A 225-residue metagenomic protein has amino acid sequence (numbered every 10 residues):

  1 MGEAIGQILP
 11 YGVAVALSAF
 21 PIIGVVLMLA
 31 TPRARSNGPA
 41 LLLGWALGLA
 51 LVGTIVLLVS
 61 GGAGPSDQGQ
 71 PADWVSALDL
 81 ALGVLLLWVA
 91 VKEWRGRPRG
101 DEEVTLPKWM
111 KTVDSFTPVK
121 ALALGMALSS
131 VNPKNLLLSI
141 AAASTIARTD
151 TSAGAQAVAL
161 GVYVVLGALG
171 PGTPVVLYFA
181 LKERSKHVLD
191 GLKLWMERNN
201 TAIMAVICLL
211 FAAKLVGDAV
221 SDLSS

Functional and structural regions predicted by a protein language model:
G2, I8-L9, L41, S66-D79 (+3 more regions): Interfacial loop-to-helix junctions that mark the boundaries of transmembrane helices in multi-pass membrane
G2-G38, P107-V175: Structural signal for alpha-helical transmembrane segments and their flanking helix-loop junctions in multi-pass
I22, G48-L57, G170-Y178: Alpha-helical transmembrane segments and their lipid-water interface positions in multi-pass membrane proteins
R35-K111: Membrane helix-loop-helix hairpins that form the core translocation module of multi-pass transporters
S76, G83-L86, A90, V164 (+2 more regions): Residues within membrane-spanning alpha-helices of integral membrane proteins, especially the hydrophobic core/packing
W88-P133, D190-L194, I203, D222-S225: Alpha-helical multi-pass membrane helix bundles of inner-membrane/thylakoid proteins, especially permease cores
A180-L210: Interfacial loop-to-transmembrane junctions
A213-S225: Juxtamembrane boundary at the C-terminal end of a transmembrane helix
